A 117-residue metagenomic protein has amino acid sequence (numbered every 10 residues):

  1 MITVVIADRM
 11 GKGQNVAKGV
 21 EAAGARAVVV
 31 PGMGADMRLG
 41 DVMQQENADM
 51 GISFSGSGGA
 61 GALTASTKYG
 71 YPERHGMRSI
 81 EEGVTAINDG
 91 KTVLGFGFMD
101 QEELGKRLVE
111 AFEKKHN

Functional and structural regions predicted by a protein language model:
M1-V29: Glycine-rich phosphate/diphosphate-binding loop of Rossmann-like nucleotide-binding domains
T3-A7, M50-F54, K91-G97: Short glycine-rich or small-residue beta-strand-to-loop segments that form or flank ligand, phosphate, metal/Fe-S
Q14, D36, G58-A65, L104-G105: Short glycine/serine/threonine-rich phosphate/pyrophosphate-binding segments that cradle anionic phosphate groups
A27-V30, P72-R78, N117: Short hydrophobic/aromatic-enriched beta-strand-loop microsegments
A35-G40, E82-G83: Short acidic active-site motifs
L39-D49: N-terminal small/polar loop signature for handling phosphorylated ligands or for N-terminal nucleophile
S53-V93: Mid-chain, well-packed structural core segment of small domains
I80-N117: C-terminal binding/interaction regions
